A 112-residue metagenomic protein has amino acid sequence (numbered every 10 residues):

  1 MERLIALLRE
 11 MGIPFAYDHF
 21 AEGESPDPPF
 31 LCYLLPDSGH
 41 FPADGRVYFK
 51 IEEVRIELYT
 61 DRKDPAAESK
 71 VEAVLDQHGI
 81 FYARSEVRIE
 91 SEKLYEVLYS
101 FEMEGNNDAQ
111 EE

Functional and structural regions predicted by a protein language model:
M1-E53, Y59-E112: Long, contiguous binding/interaction regions
